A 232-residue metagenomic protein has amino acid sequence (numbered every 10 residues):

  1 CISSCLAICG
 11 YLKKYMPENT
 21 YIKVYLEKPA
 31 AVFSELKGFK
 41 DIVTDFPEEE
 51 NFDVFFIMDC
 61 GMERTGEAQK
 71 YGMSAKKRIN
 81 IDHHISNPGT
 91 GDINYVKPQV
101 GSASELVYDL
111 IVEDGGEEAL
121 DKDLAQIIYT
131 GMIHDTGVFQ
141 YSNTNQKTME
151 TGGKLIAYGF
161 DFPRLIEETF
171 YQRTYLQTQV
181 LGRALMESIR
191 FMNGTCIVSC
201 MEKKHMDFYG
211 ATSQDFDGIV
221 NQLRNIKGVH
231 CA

Functional and structural regions predicted by a protein language model:
C1-S34, E49-F52, H134-A232: Hydrophobic helix-and-loop "lid/oligomerization" segment in the mid-to-C-terminal part of catalytic domains
S4-A7, K37-K40, Q69-M73, D92-V96 (+1 more regions): Short, glycine/charged-enriched secondary-structure capping and boundary segments
C9-K14, I42, Y71-I79, E113 (+1 more regions): A glycine- and small-aliphatic-rich helix-loop capping segment at beta-alpha/alpha-beta transitions that lines
L36-V43, D59-G61, K227-G228: Short gly/ser/thr-rich secondary-structure transition/capping motifs
T44-I93: Active-site cofactor/cluster-binding pocket
D45-F46, F52, E67-K70, N94-K97 (+3 more regions): A generic local secondary-structure boundary/capping motif
P47-E50, K70-M73, N87-P88, L120-K122 (+3 more regions): Solvent-exposed alpha-helices and their adjacent loops that cap or buttress functional pockets in soluble metabolic
I81-T151: Short alpha-helices
